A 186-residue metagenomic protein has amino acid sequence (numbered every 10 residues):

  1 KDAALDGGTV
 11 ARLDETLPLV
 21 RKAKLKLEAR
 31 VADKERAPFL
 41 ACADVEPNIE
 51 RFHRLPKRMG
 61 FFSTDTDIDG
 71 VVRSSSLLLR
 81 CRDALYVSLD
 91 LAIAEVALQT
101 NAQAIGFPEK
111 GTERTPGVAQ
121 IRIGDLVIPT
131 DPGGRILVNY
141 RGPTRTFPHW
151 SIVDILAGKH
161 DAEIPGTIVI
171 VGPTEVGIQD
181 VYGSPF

Functional and structural regions predicted by a protein language model:
K1-V127, D131, H160-F186: Non-transmembrane functional regions of envelope-associated proteins
T9, P148-D154: General structural signal for secondary-structure boundaries
V127-H149: Active-site Gly/Thr loop motif
V153-D161: Surface-exposed ligand/attachment interfaces on beta-rich extracellular proteins
